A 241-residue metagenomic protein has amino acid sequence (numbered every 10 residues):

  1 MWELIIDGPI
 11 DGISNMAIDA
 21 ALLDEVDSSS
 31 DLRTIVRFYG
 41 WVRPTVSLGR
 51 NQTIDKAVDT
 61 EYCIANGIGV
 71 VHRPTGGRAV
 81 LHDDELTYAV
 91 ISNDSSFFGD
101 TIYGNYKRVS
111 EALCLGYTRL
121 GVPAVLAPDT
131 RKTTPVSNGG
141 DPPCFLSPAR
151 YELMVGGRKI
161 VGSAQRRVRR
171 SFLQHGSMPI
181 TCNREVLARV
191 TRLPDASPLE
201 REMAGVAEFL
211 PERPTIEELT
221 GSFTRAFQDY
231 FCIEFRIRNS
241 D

Functional and structural regions predicted by a protein language model:
M1-A57, E61, A65, G69-R73 (+3 more regions): Active-site loop/lid in soluble adenylation, ligation, and acyl-transfer enzymes
V26-D27, D55, P74, D84 (+2 more regions): N-terminal catalytic or cofactor-binding beta/alpha core of small enzyme domains
G49, N66-V71, D83-I91, N183: Active-site-adjacent structural patch at catalytic or cofactor/ligand-binding sites
P74-S96, D195-A207: Residues forming anionic-ligand binding surfaces in small-molecule and nucleic-acid pockets of primarily soluble enzymes
D84-P143, R150: Internal, conserved structured core segments that host functional sites
C114-G139, R167-D241: Long, positively charged amphipathic alpha-helical accessory segments at protein N-termini or as interdomain linkers
P143-I160, A164: Aromatic/basic-lined ligand-recognition segments that form π-stacking hydrophobic pockets flanked by Lys/Arg to engage
